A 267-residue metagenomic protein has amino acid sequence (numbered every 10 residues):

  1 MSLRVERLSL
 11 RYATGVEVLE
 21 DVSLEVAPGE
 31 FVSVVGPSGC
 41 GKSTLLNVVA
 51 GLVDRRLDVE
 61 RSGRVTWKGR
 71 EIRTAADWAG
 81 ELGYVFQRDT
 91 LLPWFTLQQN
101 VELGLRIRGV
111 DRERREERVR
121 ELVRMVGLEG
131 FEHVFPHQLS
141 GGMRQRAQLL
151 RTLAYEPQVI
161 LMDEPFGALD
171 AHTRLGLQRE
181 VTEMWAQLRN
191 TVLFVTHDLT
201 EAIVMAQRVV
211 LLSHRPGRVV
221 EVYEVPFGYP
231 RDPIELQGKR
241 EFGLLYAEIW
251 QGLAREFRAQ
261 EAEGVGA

Functional and structural regions predicted by a protein language model:
V35-P37: The feature captures the beta-strand-to-loop junction immediately N-terminal to the Walker
A50, Q98-R106, E116, R120 (+1 more regions): Short helical segment in ABC ATPase nucleotide-binding domains corresponding to the A-loop/adjacent helical element
L52, Q87-W94, D198: Catalytic "switch" loops of ABC-type ATPases
R64, R70-E71, R106, E113-F131 (+1 more regions): Conserved ABC ATPase "signature" region
G69-F86, I107, R112-E116, P233-K239: ABC ATPase NBD coupling module
V134-H137, Y155: Conserved signature/switch motifs of ABC ATPase nucleotide-binding domains
I160-D163: Catalytic Walker B motif of ABC-type/P-loop ATPase nucleotide-binding domains
